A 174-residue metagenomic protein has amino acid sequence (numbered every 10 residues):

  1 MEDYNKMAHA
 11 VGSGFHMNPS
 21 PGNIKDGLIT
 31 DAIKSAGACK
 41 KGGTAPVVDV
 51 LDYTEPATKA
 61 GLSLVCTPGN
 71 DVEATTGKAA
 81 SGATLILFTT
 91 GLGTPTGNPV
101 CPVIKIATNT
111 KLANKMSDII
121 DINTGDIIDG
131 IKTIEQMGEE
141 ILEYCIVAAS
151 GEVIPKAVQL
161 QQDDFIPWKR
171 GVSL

Functional and structural regions predicted by a protein language model:
M1-L174: Anaerobic metallocofactor- and corrinoid-dependent redox/one-carbon enzyme cores, especially those from methanogenesis
